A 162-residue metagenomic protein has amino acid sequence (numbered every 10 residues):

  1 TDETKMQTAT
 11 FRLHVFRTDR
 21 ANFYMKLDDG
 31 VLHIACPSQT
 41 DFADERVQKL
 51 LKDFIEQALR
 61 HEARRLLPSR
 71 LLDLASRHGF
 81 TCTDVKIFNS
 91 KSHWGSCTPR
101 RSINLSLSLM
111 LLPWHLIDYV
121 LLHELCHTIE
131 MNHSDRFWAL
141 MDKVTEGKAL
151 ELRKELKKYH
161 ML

Functional and structural regions predicted by a protein language model:
T1-D118, T128-L162: Active-site-proximal or metal-binding-adjacent scaffold patches in catalytic folds
L121: Walker B beta-strand of ABC/ABC-like P-loop ATPase nucleotide-binding domains, specifically the conserved hydrophobic
E124: Walker B catalytic acidic pair
